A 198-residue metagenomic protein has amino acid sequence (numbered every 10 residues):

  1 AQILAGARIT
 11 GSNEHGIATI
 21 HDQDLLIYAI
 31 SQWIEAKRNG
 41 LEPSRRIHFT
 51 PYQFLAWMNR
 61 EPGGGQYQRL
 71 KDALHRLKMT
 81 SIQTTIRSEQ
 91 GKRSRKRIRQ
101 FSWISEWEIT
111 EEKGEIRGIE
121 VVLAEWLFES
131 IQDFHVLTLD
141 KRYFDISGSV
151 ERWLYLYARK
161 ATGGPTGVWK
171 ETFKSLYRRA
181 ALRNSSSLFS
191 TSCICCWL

Functional and structural regions predicted by a protein language model:
A1-L198: Charged, alpha-helix-forming regions
